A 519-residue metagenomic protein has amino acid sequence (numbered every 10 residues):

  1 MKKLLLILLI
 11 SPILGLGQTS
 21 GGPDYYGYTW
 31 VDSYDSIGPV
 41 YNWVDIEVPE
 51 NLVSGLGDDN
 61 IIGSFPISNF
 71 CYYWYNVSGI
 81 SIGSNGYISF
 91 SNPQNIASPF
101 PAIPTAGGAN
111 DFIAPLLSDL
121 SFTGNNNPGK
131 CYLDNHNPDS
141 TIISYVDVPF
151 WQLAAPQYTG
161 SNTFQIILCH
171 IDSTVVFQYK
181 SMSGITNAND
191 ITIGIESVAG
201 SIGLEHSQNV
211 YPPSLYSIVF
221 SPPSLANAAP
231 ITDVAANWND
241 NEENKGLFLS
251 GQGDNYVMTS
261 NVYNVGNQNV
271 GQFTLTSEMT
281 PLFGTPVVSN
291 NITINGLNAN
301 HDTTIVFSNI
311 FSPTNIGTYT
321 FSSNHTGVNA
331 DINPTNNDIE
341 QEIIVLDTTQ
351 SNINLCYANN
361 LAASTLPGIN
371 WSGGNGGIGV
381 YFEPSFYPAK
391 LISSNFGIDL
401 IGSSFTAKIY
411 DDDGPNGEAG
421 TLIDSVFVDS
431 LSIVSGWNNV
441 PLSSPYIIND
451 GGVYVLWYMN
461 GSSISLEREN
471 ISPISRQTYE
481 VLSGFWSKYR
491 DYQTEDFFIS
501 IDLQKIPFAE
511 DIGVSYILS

Functional and structural regions predicted by a protein language model:
K3-L14: Sec-dependent N-terminal signal peptides
Q18-L249, G253, V265-N267, S483-F497: Extracytoplasmic Ser/Thr/Pro-rich, glycosylation-prone low-complexity segments
G79, C131-V146, N162-K180, T314-T326 (+2 more regions): Short, well-structured beta-strand segments enriched in hydrophobic/aromatic residues within extracellular or lumenal
P93-P115, V270-E278, P384-N439: Surface-exposed turn/loop modules enriched in turn-prone residues
L225-T259, N336-P415, I447-G452, Y458-Y516: Beta-sheet-rich sandwich/jelly-roll-like modules and their strand-loop junctions
N261-N269, S519: Asparagine-centered strand-capping/turn motif at beta-strand->loop junctions
G284-N315: Intrinsically disordered, low-complexity Pro/Gly/Ser/Thr-rich segments with frequent PxxP/GP/PP motifs and embedded
S312-V345: Terminal connector regions
